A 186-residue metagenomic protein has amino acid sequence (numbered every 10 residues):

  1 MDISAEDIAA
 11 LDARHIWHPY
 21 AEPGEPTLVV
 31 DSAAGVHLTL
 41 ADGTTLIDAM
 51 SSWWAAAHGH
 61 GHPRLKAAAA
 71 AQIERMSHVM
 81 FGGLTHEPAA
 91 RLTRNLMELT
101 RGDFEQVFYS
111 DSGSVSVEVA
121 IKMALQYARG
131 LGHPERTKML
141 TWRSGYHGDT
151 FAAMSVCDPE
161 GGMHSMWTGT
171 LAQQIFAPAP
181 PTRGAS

Functional and structural regions predicted by a protein language model:
M1-A34, L84: Active-site-adjacent loop/helix segments that line or gate small-molecule/cofactor pockets in enzymes
D2-L11, I73-F108: Cysteine/selenocysteine-centered motifs that mediate thiol-based redox chemistry or coordinate metal-sulfur cofactors
I16-A21, A49-P63: Glycine-rich phosphate/pyrophosphate-binding beta-alpha loops
V29-T39, W54-A71, G82-R94, S155: A structural motif shared across PLP-dependent enzymes of the aminotransferase-like
A34, A49-M50, W142: A secondary-structure boundary/capping signal
L46-A49, A71-R75: Short acidic (Asp/Glu) and glycine-rich catalytic loops that position anionic groups and cofactors
R94-S186: PLP-dependent aspartate aminotransferase-fold enzymes
